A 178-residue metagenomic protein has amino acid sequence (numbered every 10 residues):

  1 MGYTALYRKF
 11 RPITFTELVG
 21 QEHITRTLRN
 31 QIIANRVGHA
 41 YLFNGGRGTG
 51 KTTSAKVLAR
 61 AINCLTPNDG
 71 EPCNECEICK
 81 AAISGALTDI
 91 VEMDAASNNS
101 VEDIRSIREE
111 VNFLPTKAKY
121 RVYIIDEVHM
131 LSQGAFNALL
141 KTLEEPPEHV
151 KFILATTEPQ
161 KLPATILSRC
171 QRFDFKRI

Functional and structural regions predicted by a protein language model:
M1-R172, K176-I178: P-loop/Walker A NTP-binding region and its immediately flanking N-terminal helices in P-loop NTPase folds
